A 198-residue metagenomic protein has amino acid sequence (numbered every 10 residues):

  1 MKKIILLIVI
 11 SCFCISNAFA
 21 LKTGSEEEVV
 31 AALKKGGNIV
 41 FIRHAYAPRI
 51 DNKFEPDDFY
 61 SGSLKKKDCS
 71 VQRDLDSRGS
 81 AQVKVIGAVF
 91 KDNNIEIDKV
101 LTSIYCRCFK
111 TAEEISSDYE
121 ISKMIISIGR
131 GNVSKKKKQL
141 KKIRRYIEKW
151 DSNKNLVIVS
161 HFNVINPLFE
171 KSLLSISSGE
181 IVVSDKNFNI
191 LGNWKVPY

Functional and structural regions predicted by a protein language model:
I4-C14: Sec-dependent N-terminal signal peptides
I15-A20: Sec/Tat signal peptide C-region and signal peptidase I cleavage site
L21-K123, I128-N132, K137-K138, K171-Y198: Active-site-proximal alpha-helix that buttresses catalytic centers in soluble enzyme cores
I39, S152-S160: Generic beta-sheet signal
N93-I95, W150-K154: Glycine-rich phosphate-binding loop signature in dinucleotide/nucleotide-binding domains
L140-K149: A short, acidic, amphipathic alpha-helical segment used as a generic capping/interface helix at domain edges
H161-N163, P167-L168: Terminal, low-complexity interaction segments
